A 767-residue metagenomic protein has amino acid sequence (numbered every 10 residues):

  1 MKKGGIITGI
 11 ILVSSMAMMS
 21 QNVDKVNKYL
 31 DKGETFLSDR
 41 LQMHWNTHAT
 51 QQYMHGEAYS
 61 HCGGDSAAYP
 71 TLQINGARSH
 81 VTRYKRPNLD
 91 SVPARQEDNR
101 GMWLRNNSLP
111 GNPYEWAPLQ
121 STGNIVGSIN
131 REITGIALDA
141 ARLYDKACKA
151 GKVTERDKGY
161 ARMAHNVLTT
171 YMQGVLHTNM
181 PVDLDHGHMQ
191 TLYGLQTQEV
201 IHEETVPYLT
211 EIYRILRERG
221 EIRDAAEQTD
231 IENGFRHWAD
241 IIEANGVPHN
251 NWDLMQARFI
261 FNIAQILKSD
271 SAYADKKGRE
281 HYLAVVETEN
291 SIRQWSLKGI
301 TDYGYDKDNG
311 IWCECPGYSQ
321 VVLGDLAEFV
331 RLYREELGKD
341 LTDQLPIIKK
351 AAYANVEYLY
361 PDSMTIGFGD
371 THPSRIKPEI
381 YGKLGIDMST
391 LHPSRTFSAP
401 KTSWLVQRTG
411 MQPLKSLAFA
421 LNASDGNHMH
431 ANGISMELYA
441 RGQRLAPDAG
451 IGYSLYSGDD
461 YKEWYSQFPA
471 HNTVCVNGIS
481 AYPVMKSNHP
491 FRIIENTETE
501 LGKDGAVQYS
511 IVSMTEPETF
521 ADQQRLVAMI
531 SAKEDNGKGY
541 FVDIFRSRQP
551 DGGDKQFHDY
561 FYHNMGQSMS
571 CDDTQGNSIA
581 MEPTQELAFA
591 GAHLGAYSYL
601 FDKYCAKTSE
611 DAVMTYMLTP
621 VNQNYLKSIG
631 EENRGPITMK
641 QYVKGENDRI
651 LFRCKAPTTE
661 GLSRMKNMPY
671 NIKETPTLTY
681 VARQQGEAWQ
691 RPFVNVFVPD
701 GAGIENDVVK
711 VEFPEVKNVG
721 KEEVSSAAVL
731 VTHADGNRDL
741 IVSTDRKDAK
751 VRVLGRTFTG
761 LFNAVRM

Functional and structural regions predicted by a protein language model:
M1-Q21: Bacterial Sec-dependent N-terminal signal peptides
S20-Q265, A327: Extracellular glycan-targeting catalytic surfaces
L192-Q196, I222-A225, D240-P248, D270 (+1 more regions): Active-site-adjacent structural elements in folded domains
L267, G310-L445, G720-V724, L730-M767: Carbohydrate-active enzyme catalytic cores, enriched for enzymes that act on polyanionic acidic polysaccharides
L384-A588, E687-W689, P699-A702: Catalytic and substrate-binding regions of extracellular carbohydrate-active enzymes, especially polysaccharide lyases
K533, C571, E674-M767: Non-catalytic terminal regions with compositionally biased, polar/charged low complexity
Y560-Y562, T638-Q641, L651-A656, E660-M668 (+1 more regions): Short, hydrophobic/aromatic-enriched beta-strand segments in well-ordered soluble domains
F561-R649: Polysaccharide-binding surfaces and accessory modules of carbohydrate-active proteins
